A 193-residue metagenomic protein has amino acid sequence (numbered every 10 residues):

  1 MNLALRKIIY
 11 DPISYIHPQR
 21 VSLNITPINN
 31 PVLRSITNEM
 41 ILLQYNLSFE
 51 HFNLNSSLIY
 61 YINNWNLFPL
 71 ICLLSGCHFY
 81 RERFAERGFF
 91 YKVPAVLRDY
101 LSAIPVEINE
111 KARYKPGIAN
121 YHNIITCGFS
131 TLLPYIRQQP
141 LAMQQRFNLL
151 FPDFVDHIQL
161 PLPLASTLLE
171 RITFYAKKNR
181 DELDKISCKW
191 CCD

Functional and structural regions predicted by a protein language model:
M1-D193: General marker for long, soluble alpha-helical cores
